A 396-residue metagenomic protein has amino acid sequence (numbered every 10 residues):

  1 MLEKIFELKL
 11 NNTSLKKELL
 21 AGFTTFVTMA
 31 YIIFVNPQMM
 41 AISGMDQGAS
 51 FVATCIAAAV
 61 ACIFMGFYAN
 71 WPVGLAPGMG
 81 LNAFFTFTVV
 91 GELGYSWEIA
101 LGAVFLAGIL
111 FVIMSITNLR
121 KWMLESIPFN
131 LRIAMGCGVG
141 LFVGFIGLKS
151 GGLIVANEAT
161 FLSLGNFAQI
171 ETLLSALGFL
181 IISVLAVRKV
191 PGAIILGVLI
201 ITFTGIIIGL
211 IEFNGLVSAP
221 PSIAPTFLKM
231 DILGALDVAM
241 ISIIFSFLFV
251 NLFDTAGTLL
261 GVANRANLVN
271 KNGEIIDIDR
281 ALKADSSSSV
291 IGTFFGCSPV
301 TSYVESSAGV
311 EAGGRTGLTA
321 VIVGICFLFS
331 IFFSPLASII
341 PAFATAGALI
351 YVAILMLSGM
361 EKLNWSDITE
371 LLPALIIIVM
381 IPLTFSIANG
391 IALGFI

Functional and structural regions predicted by a protein language model:
M1-A49, L162-L164, I195-D279: Helix-loop-helix hairpins and the membrane-proximal interhelical loops of multi-pass alpha-helical transport proteins
L2-N36, A57, P77-G136, N264-G359: Helix-loop-helix junctions within the multi-pass membrane cores of secondary transporters/permeases
F23-A30, V60-I63, F67, G144 (+3 more regions): Hydrophobic/aromatic residues within the transmembrane alpha-helices of Major Facilitator Superfamily
G44-I63: Loop-to-helix transition at the N-terminal end of transmembrane alpha-helices
A61-G74, S183-K189, F247-D254, D285-F295 (+3 more regions): Transmembrane alpha-helix interface/packing and boundary motifs in multi-pass membrane proteins, characterized by
P72, T202, I206, G313: Conserved, well-structured core segments that form the ligand-binding/active-site neighborhood of functional domains
L93-I207, I211, V321-I396: Membrane-embedded alpha-helical modules
